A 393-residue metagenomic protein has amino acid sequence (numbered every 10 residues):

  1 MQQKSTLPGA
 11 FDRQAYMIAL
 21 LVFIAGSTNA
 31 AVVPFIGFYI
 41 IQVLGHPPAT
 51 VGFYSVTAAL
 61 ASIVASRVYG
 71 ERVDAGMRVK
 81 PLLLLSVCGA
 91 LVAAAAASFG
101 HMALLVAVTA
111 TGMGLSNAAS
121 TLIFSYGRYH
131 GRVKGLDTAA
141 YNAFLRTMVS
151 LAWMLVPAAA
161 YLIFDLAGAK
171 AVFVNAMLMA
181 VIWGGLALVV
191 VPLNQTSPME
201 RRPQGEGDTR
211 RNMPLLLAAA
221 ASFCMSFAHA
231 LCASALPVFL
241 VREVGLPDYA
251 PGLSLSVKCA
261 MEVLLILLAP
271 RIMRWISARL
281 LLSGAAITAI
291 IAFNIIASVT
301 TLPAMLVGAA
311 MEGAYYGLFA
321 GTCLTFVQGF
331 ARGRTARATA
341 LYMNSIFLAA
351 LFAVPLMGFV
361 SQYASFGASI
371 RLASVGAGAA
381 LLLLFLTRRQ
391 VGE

Functional and structural regions predicted by a protein language model:
S5-A59, S226, A230-E243: Helix-loop boundary and gating motifs at the non-cytosolic
F23, L104-S120, F223, A304-L318: Hydrophobic core of transmembrane alpha-helices in multi-pass small-molecule transporters, especially MFS/SLC-type
F53-E71, S256-L268: Central cavity-lining transmembrane alpha-helices of secondary-active solute carriers, predominantly the Major
A65-R78, F164, L265-S277, S361: Helix-to-loop junctions at the C-terminal end of transmembrane segments in multipass secondary transporters
P81-A95, M177, L280-N294, S374: Structural signature of the two symmetry-related core transmembrane helices
G112-T147: Cytoplasmic helix-loop-helix junction between adjacent transmembrane helices in 12-TM secondary transporters
R279-C323: C-terminal transmembrane helical hairpin of 12-TM major facilitator-type secondary transporters
G333-A364: A late C-terminal transmembrane helix in Major Facilitator Superfamily
